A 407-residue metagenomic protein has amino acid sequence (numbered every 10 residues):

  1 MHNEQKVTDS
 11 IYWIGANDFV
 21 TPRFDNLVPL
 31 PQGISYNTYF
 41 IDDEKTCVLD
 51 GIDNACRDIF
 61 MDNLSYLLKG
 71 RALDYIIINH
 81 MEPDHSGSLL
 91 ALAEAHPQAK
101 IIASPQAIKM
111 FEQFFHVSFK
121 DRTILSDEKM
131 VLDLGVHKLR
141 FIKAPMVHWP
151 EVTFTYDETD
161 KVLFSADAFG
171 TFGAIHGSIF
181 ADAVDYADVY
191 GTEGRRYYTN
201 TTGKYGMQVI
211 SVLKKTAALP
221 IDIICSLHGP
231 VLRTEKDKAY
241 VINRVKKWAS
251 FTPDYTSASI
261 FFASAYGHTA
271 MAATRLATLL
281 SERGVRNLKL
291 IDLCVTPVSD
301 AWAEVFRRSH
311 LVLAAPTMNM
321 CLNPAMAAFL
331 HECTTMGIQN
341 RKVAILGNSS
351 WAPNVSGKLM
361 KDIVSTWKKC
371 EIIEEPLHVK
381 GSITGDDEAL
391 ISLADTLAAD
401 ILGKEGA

Functional and structural regions predicted by a protein language model:
E4-L64, F154-D157, K161-S165, A258 (+1 more regions): Conserved beta-strand hairpin/beta-sheet module of binuclear metal-dependent hydrolase folds, prominently
Q5-D9, A103-V152, Y205-L213: Metallo-beta-lactamase
S10, I41, D50, H80-E82 (+5 more regions): Divalent metal-coordination and catalytic microenvironments
E44, A55-I102: Active-site metal-binding motif and surrounding structural segment of the metallo-beta-lactamase
L49-G51, L73-M81, I101-S104, L163-D167 (+1 more regions): Active-site neighborhood of phospho(di)ester-bond hydrolases with catalytic His/Asp-centered motifs
H148-V152, D160, A168-G203, W248-P253: Active-site-proximal loop/helix segment associated with metal-binding centers of metalloenzymes
I175, Y186-I224, G229-V231, R275-I291 (+1 more regions): FMN-binding flavodoxin-like domain, especially the glycine-rich phosphate-binding loop
S226-Y255: Terminal amphipathic helices with adjacent charged low-complexity linkers/tails
